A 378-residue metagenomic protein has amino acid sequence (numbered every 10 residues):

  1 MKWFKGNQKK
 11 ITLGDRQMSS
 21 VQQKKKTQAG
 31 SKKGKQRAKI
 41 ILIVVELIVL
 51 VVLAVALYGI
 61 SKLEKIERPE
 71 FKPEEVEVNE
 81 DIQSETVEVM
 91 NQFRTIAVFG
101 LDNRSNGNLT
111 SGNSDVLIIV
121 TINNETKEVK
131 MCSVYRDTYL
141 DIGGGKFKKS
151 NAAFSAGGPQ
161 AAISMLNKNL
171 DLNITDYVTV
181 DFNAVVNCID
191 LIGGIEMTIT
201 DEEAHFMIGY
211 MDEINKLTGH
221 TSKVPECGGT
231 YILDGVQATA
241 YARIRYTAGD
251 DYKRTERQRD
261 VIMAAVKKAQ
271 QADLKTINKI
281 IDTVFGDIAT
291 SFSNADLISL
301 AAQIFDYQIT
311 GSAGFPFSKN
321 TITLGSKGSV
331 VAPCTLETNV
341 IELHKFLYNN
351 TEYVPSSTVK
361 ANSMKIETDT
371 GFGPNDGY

Functional and structural regions predicted by a protein language model:
K2-F4, K10, S19, K24-T126 (+1 more regions): Entry/capping segment at the start of metal-dependent catalytic domains with acidic active-site entry clusters
V78-T86, I142, K146, D287-Y378: C-terminal solvent-exposed extensions
E88, D190-T276: Flexible, polar/acidic helix-loop-strand segments at domain edges
V89-T95, L101, L109-N113, S155-Q160 (+6 more regions): Solvent-exposed, acidic/flexible segments
N91-R94, S111-L117, T126-V134, G145 (+7 more regions): Extracytoplasmic
S105-N108, K148-A156, D171-D176, I244-K253 (+3 more regions): Second-shell loop/turn segments in exported
S114-V116, F147, P159-N167, F182-V186 (+8 more regions): Extracytoplasmic/secreted envelope proteins and their assembly/folding machinery, especially bacterial periplasmic
A153-H220, S291-S293, L297: Amphipathic, coiled-coil-like alpha-helical scaffolding segments used for oligomerization/assembly
